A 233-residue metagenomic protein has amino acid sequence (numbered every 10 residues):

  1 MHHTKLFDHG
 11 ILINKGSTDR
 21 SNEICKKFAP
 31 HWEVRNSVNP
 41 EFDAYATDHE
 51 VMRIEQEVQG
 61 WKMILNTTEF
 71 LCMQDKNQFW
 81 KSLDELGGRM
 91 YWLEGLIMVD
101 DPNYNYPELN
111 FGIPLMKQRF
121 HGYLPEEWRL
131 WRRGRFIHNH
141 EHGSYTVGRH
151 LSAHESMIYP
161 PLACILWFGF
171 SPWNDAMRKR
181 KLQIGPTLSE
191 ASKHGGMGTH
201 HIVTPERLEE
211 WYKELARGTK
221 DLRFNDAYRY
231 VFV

Functional and structural regions predicted by a protein language model:
M1-D8: Short, well-formed alpha-helical segments that are part of the catalytic scaffolds of diverse glycosyltransferases
H2, I24, Q78-S82: A short acidic, amphipathic alpha-helical/loop segment
H2, K15-N22: Ser/Thr-glycine-rich phosphate-binding loops at phosphate-binding pockets of nucleotides, nucleotide cofactors
D8, G60, T68, R89: Conserved acidic residues
D8-G16, N36-S37: Short beta-strand/loop segment that forms part of the nucleotide-sugar
R20-L65, M73-D75: Active-site-proximal specificity loops/subdomain of glycosyltransferases
A44-M52, C72-V233: Catalytic-site signature of metal-activated, phosphate-bearing donor transferases, centered on the GT-A/GT-A-like
